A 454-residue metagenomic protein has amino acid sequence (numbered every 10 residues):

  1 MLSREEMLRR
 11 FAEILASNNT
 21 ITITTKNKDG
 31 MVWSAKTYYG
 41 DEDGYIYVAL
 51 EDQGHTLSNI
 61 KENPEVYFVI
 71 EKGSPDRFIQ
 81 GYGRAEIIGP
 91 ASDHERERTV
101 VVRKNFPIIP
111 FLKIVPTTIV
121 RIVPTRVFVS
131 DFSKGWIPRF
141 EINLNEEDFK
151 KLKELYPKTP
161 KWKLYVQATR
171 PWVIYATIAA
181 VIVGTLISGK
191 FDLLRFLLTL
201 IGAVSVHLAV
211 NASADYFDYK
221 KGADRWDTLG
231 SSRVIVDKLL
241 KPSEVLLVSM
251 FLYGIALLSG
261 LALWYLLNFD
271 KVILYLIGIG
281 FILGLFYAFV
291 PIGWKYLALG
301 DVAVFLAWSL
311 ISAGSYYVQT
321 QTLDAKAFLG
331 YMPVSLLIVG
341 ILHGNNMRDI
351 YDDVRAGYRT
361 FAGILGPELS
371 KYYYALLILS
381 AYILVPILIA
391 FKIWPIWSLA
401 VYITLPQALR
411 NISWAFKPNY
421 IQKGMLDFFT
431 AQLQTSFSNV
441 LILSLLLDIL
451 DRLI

Functional and structural regions predicted by a protein language model:
M1-E5, R77-L155: Charged, gly/pro-rich active-site loop segments
N18-D52, S58, V66-K72, I79-Y82: Short beta-strand segments
Y175-G184, V302-Y316, G363-P367, F428-I442: Small-residue-rich segments of transmembrane alpha-helices in multi-pass membrane proteins, especially helix faces
V183, K190-Y216, L274-I282, A325-G344: Membrane-embedded alpha-helical segments that form the functional core of polytopic membrane enzymes, especially those
S205-L229, V339-A362: Acidic (Asp/Glu-rich) catalytic motifs at the cytosolic membrane interface
D227-N268, F361-I393, A431, F437: Multi-pass membrane catalytic core of lipid/isoprenoid biosynthesis enzymes
S232-R233, D237-L323: Intramembrane alpha-helical segments
A390-D451: Extended hydrophobic alpha-helices typical of membrane-associated regions
